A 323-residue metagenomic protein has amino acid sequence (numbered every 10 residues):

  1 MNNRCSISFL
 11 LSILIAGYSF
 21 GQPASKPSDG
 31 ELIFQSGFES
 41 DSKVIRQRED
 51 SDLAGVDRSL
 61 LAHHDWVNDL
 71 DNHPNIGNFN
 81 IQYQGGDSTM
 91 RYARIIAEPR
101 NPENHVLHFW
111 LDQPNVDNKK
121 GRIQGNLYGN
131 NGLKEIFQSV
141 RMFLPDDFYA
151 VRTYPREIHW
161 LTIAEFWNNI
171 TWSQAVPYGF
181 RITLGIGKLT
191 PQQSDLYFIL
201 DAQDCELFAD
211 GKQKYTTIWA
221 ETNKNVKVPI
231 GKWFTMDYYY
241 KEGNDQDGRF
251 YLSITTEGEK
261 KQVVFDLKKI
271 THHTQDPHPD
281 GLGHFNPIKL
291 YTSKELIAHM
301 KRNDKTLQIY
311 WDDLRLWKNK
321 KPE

Functional and structural regions predicted by a protein language model:
M1-I7: Bacterial N-terminal signal peptides that target proteins for export
S8-G17: Bacterial N-terminal signal peptides
Q22-E323: Low-complexity, Ser/Thr/Pro/Gly-rich disordered linker/stalk regions
